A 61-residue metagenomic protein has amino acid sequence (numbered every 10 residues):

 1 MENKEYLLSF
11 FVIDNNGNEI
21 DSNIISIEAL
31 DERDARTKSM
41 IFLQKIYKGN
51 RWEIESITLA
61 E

Functional and structural regions predicted by a protein language model:
E2-I20: Short aromatic-glycine-(Arg/Gly/Cys) micro-motifs in beta-strand/loop hairpins
S9-F10, E32, K45, E61: Generic detector of low-complexity/intrinsically disordered segments and short hydrophobic N-terminal stretches
N15, S26-A29, S56: Intrinsic disorder/low-complexity segments, especially N-terminal tails and targeting/processing regions
I20-E32: A short, exposed loop/beta-hairpin motif centered on an aromatic-Gly-Thr core
A35, S39-L43: Short, non-transmembrane alpha-helical segments in secretory-pathway proteins
Q44-E61: Short, mixed-charge low-complexity intrinsically disordered segments
